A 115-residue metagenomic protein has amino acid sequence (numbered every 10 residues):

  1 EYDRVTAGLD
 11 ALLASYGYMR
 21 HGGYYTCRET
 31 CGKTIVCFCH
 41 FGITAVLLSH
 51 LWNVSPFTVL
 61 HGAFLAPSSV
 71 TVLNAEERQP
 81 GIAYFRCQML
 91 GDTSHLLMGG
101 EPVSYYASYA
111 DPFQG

Functional and structural regions predicted by a protein language model:
E1-Y16: Phosphate-handling substructures
Y18-M19, G23-T34, V46-G115: Acidic, low-complexity terminal tails and accessory targeting/binding regions of phosphate-metabolizing enzymes
H40: Short, conserved phosphate/pyrophosphate- and ester-handling motifs at nucleotide-, phospho-/glycolipid
